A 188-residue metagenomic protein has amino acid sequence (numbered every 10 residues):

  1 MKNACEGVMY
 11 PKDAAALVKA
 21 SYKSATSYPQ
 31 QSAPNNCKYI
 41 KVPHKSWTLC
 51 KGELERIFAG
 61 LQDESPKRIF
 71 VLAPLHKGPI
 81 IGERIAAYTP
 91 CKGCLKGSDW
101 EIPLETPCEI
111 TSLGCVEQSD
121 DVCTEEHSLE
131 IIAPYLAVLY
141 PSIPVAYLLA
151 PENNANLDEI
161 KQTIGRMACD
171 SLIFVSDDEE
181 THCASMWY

Functional and structural regions predicted by a protein language model:
M1-Y188: Active-site histidine-anchored catalytic micro-motif
